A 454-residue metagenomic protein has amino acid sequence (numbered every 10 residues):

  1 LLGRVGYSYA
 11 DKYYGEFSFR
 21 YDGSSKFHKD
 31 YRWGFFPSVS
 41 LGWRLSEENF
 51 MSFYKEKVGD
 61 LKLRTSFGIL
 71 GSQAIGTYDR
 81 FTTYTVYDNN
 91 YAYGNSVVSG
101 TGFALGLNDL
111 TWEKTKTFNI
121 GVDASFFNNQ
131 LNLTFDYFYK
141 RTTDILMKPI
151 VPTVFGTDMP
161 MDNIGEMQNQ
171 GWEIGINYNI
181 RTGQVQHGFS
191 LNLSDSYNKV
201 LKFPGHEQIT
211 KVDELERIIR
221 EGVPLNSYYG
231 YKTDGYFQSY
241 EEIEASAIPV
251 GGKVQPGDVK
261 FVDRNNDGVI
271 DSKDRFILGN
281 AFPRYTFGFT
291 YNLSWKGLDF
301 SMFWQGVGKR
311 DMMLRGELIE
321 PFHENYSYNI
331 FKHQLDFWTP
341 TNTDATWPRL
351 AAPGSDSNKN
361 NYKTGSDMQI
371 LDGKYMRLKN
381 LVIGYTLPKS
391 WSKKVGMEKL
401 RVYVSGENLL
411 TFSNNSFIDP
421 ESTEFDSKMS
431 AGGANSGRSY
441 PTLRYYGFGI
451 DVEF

Functional and structural regions predicted by a protein language model:
L1-G230, N361, G365-F454: Extracellular/periplasmic, surface-exposed regions of secreted and cell-surface proteins
Y93-F103, R141-I164, Y197-F282, T290 (+3 more regions): Surface-exposed, extracytoplasmic segments of Gram-negative outer-membrane nutrient-acquisition systems
F287: Extra-cytoplasmic beta-strand recognition segments
